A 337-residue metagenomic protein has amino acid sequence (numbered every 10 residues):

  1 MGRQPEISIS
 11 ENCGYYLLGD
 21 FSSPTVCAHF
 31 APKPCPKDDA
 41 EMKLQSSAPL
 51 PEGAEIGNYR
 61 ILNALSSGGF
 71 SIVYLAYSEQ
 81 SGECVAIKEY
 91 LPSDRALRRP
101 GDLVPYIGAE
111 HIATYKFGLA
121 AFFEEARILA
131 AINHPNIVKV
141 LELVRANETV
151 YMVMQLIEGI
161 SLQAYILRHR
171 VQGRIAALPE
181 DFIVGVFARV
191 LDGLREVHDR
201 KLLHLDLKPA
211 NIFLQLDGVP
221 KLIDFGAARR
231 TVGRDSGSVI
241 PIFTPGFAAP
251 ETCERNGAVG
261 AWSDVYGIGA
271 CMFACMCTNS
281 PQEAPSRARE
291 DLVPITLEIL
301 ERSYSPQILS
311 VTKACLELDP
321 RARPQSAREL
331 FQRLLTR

Functional and structural regions predicted by a protein language model:
R99-A131: AlphaC helix of the eukaryotic protein kinase fold
L143: Activation-segment/catalytic-loop signature of the eukaryotic protein kinase fold
N147-S161, Y165: Conserved short submotifs of the Hanks-type protein kinase catalytic core that shape the nucleotide-binding pocket
V186-F187: Activation segment signature within eukaryotic-like protein kinase domains
V190-L202: Protein kinase catalytic-loop region centered on the HRD/HxD motif
G237-E251: Conserved activation segment of eukaryotic-like protein kinases, specifically the C-terminal portion of the activation
E251-W262: Conserved end of the kinase activation segment
